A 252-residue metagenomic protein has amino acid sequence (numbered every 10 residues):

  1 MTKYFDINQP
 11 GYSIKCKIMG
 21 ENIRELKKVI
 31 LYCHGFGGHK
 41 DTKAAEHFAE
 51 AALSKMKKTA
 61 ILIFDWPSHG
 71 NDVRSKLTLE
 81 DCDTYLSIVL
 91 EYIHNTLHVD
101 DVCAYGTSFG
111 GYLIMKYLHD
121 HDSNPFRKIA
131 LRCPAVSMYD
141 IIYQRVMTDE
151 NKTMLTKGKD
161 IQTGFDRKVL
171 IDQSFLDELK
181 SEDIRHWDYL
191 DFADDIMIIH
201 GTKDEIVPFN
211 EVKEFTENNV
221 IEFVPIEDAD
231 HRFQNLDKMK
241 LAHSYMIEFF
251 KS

Functional and structural regions predicted by a protein language model:
M1-I23: N-terminal cap/lid segment of alpha/beta-hydrolase-fold proteins
L26-G35: Short beta-strand element of the alpha/beta-hydrolase
H34-H39, T202: Active-site glycine-rich loops that stabilize anionic/oxyanionic intermediates across multiple enzyme folds
G37-E50, N210: The serine-hydrolase catalytic nucleophile loop
A49-N71: Conserved alpha/beta-hydrolase
P67-V99: Catalytic nucleophile-loop/oxyanion-hole region of alpha/beta-hydrolase and closely related hydrolase-like folds
L77, Y112, N124-F215, N219-P225 (+1 more regions): The alpha/beta-hydrolase serine catalytic core
G106-I114: Gly/Ala-rich beta-loop-alpha elbow adjacent to hydrolase catalytic centers
